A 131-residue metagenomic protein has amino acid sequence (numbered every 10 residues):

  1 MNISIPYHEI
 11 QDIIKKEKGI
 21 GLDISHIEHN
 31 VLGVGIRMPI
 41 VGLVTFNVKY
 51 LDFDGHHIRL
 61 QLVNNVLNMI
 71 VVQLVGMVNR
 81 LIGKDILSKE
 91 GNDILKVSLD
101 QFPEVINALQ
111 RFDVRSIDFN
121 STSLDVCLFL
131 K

Functional and structural regions predicted by a protein language model:
M1-K131: Extracellular/lumenal and peripheral-membrane lipid-interaction modules
